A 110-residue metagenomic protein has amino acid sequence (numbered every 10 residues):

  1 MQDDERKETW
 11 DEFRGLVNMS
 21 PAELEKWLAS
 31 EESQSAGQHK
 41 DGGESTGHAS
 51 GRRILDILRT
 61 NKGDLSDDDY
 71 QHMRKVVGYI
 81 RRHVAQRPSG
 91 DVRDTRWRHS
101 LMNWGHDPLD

Functional and structural regions predicted by a protein language model:
Q2-D110: A charge-rich, low-complexity, intrinsically flexible signal that marks solvent-exposed coils, linkers, repeats
